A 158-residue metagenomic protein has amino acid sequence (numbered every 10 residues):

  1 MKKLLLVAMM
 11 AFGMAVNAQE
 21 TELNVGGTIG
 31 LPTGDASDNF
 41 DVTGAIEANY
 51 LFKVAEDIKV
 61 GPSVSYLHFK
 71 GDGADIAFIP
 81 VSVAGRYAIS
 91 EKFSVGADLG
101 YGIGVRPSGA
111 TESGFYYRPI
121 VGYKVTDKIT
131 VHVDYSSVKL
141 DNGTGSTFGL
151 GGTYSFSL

Functional and structural regions predicted by a protein language model:
M1-E22: Cleavable N-terminal export/targeting peptides
M14, T33, N49-E56, I89-E91 (+2 more regions): Outer-membrane beta-barrel proteins
T21-E22, E56-V60, K92-V95, Y123-V133 (+1 more regions): Repeated loop/turn-to-beta-strand initiation elements of outer-membrane beta-barrel proteins
T21-L23, D38-G44, D75-I79, I103 (+2 more regions): Residues that define the transmembrane beta-barrel architecture of outer-membrane proteins
E22-N24, T28-G30, V121-K124, T130 (+1 more regions): Outer-membrane beta-barrel "beta-signal"
G27-D35, V42, F52, V64-K70 (+3 more regions): Transmembrane beta-strands of outer-membrane beta-barrel pores
I46-A48, V81-V83, P119, L150-G152: Membrane-embedded beta-strands of outer-membrane beta-barrel proteins, especially the hydrophobic/small aromatic
L67-G96: Helix-adjacent hinge/juxtasegments
